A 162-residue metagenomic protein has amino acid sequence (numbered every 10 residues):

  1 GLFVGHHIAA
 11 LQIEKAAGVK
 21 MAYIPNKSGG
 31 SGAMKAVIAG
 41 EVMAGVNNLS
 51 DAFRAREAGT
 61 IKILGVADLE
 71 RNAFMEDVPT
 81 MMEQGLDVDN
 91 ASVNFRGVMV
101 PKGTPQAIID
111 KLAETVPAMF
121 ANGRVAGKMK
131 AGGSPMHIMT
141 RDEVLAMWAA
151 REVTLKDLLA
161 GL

Functional and structural regions predicted by a protein language model:
G1-L162: Conserved, function-defining micro-sites of small-solute handling proteins
